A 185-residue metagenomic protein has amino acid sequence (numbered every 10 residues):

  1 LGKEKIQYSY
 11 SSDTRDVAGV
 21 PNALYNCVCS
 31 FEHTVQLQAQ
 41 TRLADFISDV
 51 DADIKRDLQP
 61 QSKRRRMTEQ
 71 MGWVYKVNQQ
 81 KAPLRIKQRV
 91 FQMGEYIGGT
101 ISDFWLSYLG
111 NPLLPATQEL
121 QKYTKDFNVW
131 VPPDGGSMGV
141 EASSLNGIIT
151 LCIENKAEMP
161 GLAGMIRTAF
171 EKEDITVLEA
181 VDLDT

Functional and structural regions predicted by a protein language model:
G2-T185: Acyl-thioester-dependent acyl-group transfer interface
